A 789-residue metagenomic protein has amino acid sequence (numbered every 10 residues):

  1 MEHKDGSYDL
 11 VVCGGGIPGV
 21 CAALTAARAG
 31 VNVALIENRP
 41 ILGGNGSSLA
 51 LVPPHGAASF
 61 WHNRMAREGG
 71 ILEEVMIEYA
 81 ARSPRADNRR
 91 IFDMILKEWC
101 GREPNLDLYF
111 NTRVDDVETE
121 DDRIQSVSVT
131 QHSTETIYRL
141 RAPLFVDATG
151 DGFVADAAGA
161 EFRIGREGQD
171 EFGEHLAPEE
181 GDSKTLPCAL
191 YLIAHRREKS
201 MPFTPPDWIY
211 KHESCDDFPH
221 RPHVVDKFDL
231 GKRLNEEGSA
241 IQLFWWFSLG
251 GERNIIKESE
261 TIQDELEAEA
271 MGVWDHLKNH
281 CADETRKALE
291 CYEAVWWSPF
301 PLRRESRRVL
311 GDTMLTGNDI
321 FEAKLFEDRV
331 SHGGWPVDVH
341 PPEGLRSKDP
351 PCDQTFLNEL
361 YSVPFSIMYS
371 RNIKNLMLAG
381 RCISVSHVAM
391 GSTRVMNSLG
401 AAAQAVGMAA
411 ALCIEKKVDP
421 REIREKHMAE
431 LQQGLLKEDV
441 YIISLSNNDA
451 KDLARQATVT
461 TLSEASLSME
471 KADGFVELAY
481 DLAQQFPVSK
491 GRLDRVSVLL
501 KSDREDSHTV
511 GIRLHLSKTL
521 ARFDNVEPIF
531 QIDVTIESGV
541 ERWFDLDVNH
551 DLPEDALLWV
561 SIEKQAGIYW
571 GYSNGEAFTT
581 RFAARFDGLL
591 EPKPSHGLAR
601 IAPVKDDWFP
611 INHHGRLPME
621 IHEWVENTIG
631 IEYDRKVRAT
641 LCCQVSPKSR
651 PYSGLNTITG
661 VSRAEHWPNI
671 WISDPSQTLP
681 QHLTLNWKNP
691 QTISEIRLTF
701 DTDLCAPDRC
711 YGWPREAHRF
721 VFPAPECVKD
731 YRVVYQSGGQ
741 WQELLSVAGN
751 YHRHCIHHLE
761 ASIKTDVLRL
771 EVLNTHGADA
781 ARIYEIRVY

Functional and structural regions predicted by a protein language model:
K4-G16: Beta1/beta-strand and adjacent pyrophosphate-binding region of the FAD-binding site in flavoprotein oxidoreductases
G19: N-terminal Rossmann-fold NAD(P) dinucleotide-binding loop
T25, V31-N32, E37-R123, R163 (+2 more regions): Conserved N-terminal/central alpha/beta ligand/cofactor-binding core
N45, N111, S126, S133-K490 (+4 more regions): Flavin (FAD/FMN)-binding glycine-rich loop and adjacent Rossmann-like elements that form
T460, H622-V661: Predominantly extracellular/luminal regions of secreted and cell-surface proteins, especially disulfide-bonded
Q485, L499-R522, A577-R585, A664-E743 (+1 more regions): Aromatic, loop-rich ligand-recognition surfaces of beta-strand-rich domains
D494, N549-A566, A761-V772: Noncatalytic modules at the cell exterior or secretory-pathway interfaces, chiefly beta-strand-rich lectin/adhesion
D524-V548, Q742-E760: Extracellular carbohydrate recognition and processing domains and analogous Trp-centered ligand-binding platforms
